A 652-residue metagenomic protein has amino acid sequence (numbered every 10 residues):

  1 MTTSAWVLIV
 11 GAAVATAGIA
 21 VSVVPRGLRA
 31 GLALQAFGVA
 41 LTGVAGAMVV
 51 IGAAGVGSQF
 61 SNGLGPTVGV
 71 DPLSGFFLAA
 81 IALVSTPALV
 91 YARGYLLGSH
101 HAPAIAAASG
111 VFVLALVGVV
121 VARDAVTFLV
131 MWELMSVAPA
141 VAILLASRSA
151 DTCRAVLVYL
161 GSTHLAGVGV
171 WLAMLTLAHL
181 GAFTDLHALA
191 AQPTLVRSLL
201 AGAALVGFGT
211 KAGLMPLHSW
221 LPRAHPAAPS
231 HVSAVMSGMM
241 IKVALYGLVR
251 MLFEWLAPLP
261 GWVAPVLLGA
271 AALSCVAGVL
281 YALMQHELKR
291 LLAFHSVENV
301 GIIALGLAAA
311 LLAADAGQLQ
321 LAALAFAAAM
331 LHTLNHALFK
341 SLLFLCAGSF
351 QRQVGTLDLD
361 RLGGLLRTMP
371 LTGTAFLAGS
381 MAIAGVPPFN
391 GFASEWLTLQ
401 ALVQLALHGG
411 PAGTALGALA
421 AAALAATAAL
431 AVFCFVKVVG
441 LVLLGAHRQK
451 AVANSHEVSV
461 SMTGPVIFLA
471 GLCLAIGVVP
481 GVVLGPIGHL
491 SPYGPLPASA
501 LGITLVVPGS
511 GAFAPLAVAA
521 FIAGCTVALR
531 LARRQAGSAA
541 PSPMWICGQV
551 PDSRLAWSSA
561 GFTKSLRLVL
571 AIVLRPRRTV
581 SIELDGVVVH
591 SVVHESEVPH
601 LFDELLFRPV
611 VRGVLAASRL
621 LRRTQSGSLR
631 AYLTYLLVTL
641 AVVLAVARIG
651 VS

Functional and structural regions predicted by a protein language model:
M1-V10, T16-A107, A182-A191, L484 (+3 more regions): Transmembrane helix-loop-helix hairpins at membrane boundaries of multipass inner-membrane proteins
A17-S22, L89-V90, V438, A523-R533 (+1 more regions): Alpha-helical transmembrane segments
A36-M48, A166-L172, F376-P388, P465-L484 (+2 more regions): Hydrophobic alpha-helical membrane-insertion segments
S58-N62, H187-A188, L397-P411, V482-V507: Membrane-interfacial helical/loop segments at transmembrane boundaries in membrane proteins
V70-A82, R197-F208, A412-A428, G502-G524: Hydrophobic alpha-helical transmembrane segments
P87-G98, P103, A107-F128, A138-V458 (+1 more regions): Hydrophobic transmembrane alpha-helices and their helix-loop junctions in integral membrane proteins
V483-F513, L531-S652: Aromatic-capped, Gly/Pro-kinked transmembrane alpha-helices
